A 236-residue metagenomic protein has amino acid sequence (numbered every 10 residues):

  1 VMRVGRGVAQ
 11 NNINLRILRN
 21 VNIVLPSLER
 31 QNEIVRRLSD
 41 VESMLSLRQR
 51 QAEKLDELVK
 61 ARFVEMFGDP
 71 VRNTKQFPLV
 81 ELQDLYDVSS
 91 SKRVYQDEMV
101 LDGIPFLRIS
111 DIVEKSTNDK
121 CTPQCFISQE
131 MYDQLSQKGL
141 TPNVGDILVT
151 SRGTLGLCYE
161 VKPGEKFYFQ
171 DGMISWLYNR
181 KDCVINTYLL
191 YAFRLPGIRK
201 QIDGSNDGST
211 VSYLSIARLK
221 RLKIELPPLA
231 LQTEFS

Functional and structural regions predicted by a protein language model:
V1-G5, V94, V113-I127, I147-T150 (+3 more regions): Short, ligand-facing micro-motifs at secondary-structure edges
R3, K60, V64, G68 (+5 more regions): Generic alpha-helical structural context detector
G7-E29, S151, F167-S175, T187 (+1 more regions): A short glycine-rich beta-alpha junction/loop motif
N20-S39, M44-K92, L101, R221 (+1 more regions): Non-catalytic DNA-recognition/assembly elements of restriction-modification systems
T74-N118, E130-D133, Q137: Low-complexity, Lys/Gly-biased intrinsically disordered segments
Q137, P142-V144: Residue-level recognition of short, solvent-exposed, well-ordered loop/turn junctions that link secondary-structure
Q137, P163, Y178-R180: A structural micro-motif recognizing beta-strand termini and the immediately following turn/loop segments
D182-V184: Short helix-loop capping/hinge motifs at secondary-structure junctions, enriched in acidic/polar residues
